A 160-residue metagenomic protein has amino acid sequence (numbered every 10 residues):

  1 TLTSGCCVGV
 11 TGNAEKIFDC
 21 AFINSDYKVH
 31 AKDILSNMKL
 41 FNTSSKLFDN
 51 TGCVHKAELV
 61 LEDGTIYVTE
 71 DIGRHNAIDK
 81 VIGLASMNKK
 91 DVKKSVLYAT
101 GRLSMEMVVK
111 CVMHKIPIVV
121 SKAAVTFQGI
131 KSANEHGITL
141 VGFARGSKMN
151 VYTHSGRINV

Functional and structural regions predicted by a protein language model:
T1-K56, V60-E62, Y67-V68: Intrinsically disordered, low-complexity regions enriched in acidic/Ser/Thr/Pro/Gln residues
E70-I72: Short beta->alpha transition motifs characteristic of CBS
R74-H154, V160: Feature captures the catalytic cores and cofactor-binding loops of soluble hydro-lyases/lyases that act on carboxylate
